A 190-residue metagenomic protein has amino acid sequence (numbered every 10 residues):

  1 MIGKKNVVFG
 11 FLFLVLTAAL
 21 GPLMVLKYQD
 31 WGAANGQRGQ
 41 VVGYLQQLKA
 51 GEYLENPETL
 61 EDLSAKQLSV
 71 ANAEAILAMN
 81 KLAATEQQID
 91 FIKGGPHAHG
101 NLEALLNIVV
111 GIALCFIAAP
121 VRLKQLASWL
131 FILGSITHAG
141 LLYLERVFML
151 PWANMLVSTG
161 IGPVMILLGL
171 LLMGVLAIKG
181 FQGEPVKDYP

Functional and structural regions predicted by a protein language model:
I2-D90, G94, I108-F148, V157-P190: Polytopic transmembrane helical bundles with strong interfacial aromatic enrichment
H97-A98: Divalent metal-coordination and catalytic microenvironments
